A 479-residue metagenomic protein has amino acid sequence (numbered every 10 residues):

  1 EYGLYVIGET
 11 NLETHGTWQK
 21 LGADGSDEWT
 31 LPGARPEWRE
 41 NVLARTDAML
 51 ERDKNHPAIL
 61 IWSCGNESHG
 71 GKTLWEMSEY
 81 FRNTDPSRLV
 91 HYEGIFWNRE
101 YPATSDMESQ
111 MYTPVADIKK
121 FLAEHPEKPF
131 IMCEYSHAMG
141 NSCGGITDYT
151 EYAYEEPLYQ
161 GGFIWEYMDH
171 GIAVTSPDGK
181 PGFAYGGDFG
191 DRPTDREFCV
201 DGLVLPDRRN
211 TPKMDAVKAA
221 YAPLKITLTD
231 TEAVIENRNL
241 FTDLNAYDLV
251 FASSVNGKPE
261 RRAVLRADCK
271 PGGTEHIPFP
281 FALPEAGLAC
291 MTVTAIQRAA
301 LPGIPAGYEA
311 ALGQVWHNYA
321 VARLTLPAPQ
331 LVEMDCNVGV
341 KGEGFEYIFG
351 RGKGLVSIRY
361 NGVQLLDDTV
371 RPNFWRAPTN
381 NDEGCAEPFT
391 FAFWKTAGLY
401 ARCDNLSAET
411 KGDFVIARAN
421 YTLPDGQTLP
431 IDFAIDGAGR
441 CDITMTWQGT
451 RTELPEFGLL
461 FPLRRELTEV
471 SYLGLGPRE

Functional and structural regions predicted by a protein language model:
E1-T231, N239-N245, V250-P259: Extended substrate-binding grooves/exosites of carbohydrate-active enzymes
K218-T231, Q314-Q330: Extracellular ectodomain segments of secreted/surface proteins
D230-N239, D442-Q448: Short beta-strand elements of extracellular/lumenal beta-sandwich folds
E232-A267, E275-P280, G287-R298: Beta-strand-rich binding/interaction modules
V255-G257, A299-L301, N361-G362, R465: Solvent-exposed strand-loop boundary residues in beta-sheet-rich modules
R262-C269, E275-F281, A310-Y319, L459-F461: Generic detection of short hydrophobic beta-strand segments and adjacent strand-loop junctions
P280-A286, N318-E479: Beta-strand/loop-rich accessory regions of lumenal/periplasmic or secreted enzymes, predominantly carbohydrate-active
L283-R323: Terminal connector regions
